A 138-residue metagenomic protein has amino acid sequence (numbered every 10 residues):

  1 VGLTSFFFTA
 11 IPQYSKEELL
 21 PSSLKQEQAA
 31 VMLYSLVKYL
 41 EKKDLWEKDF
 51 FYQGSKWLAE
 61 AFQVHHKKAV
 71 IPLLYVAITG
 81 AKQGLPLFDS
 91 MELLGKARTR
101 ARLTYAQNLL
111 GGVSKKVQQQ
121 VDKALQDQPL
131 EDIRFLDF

Functional and structural regions predicted by a protein language model:
V1-F62: Small-residue-rich helix-loop
L45-Q128: Charged substrate- and nucleic-acid-binding regions of tRNA-handling and nucleotidyl-transfer enzymes, centered on
Q126-F138: Mixed-charge, low-complexity intrinsically disordered regions
